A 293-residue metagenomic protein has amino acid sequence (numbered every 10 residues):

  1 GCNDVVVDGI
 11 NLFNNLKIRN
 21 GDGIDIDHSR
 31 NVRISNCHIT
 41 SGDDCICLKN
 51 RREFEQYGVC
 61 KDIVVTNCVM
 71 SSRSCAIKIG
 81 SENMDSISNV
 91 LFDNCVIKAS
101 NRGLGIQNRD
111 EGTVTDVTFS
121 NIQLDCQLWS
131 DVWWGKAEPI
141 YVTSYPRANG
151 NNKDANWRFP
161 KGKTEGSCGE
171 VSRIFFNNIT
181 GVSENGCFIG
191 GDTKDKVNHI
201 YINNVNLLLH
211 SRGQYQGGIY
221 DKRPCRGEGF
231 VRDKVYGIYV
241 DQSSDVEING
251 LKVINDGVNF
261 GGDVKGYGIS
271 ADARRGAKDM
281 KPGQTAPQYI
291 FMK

Functional and structural regions predicted by a protein language model:
G1-K293: Extracellular/periplasmic carbohydrate-active domains that bind, remodel, or depolymerize complex polysaccharides
